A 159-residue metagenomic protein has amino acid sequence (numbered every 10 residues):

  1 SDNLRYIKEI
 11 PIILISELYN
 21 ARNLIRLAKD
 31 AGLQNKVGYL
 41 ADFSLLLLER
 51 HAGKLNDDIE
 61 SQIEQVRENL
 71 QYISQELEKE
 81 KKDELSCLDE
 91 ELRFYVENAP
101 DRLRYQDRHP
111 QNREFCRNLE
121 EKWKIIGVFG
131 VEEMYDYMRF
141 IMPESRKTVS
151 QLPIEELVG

Functional and structural regions predicted by a protein language model:
S1-E76: Mid-protein regulatory/catalytic core that forms ligand/cofactor-binding pockets and protein-protein interaction
D58-G159: Charge-dense, extended regions
